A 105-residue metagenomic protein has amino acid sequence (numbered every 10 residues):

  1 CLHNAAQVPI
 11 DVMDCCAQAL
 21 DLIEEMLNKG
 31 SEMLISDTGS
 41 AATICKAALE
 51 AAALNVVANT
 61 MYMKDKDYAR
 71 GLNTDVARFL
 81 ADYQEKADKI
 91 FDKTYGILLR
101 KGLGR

Functional and structural regions predicted by a protein language model:
C1-R105: A structural signal for small-residue-enriched, beta-sheet-centric alpha/beta enzyme cores and oligomeric scaffold folds
